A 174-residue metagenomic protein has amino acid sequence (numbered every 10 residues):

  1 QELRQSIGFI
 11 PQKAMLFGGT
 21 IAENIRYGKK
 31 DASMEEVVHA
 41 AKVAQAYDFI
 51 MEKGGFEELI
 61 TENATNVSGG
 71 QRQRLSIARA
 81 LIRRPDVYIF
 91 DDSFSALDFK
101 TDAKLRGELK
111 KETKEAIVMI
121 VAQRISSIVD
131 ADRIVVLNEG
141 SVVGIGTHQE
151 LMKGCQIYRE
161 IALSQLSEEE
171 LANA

Functional and structural regions predicted by a protein language model:
R4, A22-E62, R106-G107, E115: ABC ATPase nucleotide-binding domain helical subdomain, centered on the C-loop/LSGGQ "ABC signature"
A14-A32, I50-M51, V67, S95 (+1 more regions): Conserved catalytic motifs of ABC-family nucleotide-binding domains
E35, G107, V129-A174: C-terminal portion of ABC ATPase nucleotide-binding domains
Y47-L75, S93, L97-K100, S167-A174: ABC-fold ATPase nucleotide-binding domain signature/coupling loops
S68-G69, L75-A80, K104, I120: ABC ATPase nucleotide-binding domain "signature" region
I82-D86, E115: A short, proline-enriched helix->beta-strand linker immediately N-terminal to the Walker B motif in ABC-type P-loop
Y88-D91: Catalytic Walker B motif of ABC-type/P-loop ATPase nucleotide-binding domains
K110-A122: Conserved catalytic loops of ABC-family nucleotide-binding domains
